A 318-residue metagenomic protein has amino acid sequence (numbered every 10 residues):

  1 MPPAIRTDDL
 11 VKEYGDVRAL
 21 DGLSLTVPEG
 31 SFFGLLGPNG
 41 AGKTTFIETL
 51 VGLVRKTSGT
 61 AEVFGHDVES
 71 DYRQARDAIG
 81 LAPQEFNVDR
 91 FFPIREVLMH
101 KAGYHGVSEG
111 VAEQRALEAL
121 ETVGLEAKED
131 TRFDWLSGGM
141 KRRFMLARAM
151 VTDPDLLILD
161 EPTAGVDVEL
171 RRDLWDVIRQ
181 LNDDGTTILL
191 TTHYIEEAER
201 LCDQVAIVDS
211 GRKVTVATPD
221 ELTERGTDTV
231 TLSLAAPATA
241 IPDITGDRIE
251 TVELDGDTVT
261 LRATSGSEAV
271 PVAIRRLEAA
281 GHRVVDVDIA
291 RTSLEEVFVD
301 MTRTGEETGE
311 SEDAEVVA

Functional and structural regions predicted by a protein language model:
M99, G103, G110-K128: Conserved ABC ATPase "signature" region
R132-L136: Conserved ABC ATPase signature
L146: Hydrophobic anchor residue at the start of the ABC signature
D153: Conserved catalytic motifs of ABC-family nucleotide-binding domains
L157-D160: Catalytic Walker B motif of ABC-type/P-loop ATPase nucleotide-binding domains
W175-T264: ABC transporter nucleotide-binding domain
